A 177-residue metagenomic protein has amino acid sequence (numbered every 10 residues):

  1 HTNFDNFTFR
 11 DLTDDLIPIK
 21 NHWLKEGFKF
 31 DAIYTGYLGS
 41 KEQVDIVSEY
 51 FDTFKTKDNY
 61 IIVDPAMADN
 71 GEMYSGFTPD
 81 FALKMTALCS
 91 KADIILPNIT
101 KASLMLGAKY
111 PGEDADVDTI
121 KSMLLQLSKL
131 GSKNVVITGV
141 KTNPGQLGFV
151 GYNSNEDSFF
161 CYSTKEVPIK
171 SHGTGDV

Functional and structural regions predicted by a protein language model:
H1-S75: Conserved N-terminal subdomain of the carbohydrate kinase-like
Y34, I137, S171-G173: Short glycine/serine/threonine-biased micro-segments
E42, P144-G145, G173: Residues that form or flank phosphate/diphosphate-binding pockets in enzymes that use nucleotide phosphates
G76-F159, I169: Conserved phosphate/ATP/ADP-binding segment of small-molecule kinases
F160-T164: Long, contiguous secondary-structure blocks with strong helical propensity
K165-V177: Short glycine/threonine-rich catalytic loop with a Thr-x-Gly-x-Asp
